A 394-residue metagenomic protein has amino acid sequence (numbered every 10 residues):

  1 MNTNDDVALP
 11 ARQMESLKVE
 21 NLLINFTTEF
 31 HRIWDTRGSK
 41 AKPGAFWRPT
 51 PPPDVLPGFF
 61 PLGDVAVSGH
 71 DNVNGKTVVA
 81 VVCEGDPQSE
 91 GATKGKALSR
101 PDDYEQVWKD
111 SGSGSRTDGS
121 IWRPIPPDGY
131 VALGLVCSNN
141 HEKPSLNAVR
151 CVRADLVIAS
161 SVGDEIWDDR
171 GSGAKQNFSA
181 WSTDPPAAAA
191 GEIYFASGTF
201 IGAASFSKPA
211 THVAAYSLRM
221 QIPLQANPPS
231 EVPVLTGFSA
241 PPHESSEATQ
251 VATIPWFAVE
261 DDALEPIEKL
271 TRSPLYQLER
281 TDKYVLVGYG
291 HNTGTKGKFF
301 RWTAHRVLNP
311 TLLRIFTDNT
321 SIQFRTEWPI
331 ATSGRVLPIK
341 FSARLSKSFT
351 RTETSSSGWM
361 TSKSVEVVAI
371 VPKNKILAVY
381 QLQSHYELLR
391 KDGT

Functional and structural regions predicted by a protein language model:
N2-P101, A215-R325, D392-G393: Deployable pore-forming modules of oligomeric membrane-permeabilizing proteins
R37-G58, G112-P127, G173-K175, P185-A188: Short, low-complexity cationic-aromatic patches
P57-D102, Q106-D110, S115-D118, P124-P127 (+7 more regions): Membrane-insertion modules used to breach or fuse lipid bilayers
S161-F238: Extracellular glycan/ECM-engagement signal in secreted proteins
